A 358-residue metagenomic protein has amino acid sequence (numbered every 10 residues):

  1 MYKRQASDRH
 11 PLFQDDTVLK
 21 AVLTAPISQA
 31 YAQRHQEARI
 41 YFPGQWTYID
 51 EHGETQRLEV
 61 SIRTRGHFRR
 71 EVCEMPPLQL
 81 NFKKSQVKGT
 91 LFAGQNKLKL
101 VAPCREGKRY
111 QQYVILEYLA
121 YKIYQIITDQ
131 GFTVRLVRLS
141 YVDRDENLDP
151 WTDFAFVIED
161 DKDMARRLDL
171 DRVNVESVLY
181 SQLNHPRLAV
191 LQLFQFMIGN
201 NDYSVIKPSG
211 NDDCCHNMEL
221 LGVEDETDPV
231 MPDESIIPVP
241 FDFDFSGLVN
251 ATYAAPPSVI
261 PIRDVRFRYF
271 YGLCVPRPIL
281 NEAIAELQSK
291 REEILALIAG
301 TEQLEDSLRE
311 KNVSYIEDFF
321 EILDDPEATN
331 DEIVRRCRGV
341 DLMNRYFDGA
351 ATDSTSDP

Functional and structural regions predicted by a protein language model:
K3-P358: Phosphate/dinucleotide-binding and metal-coordinating scaffold of catalytic cores in nucleotide-dependent enzymes
